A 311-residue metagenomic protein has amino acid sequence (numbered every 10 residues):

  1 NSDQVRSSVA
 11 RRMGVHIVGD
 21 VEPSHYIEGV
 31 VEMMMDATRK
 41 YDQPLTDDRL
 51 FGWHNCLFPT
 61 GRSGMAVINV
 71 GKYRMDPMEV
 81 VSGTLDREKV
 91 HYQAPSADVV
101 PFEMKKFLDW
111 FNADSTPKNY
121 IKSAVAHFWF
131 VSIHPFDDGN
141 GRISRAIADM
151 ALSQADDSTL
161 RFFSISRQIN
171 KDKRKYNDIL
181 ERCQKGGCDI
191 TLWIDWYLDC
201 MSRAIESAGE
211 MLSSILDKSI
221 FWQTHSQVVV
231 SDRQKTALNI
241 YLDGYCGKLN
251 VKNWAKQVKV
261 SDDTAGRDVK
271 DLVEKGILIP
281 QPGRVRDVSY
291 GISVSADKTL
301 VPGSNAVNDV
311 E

Functional and structural regions predicted by a protein language model:
N1-E311: FIC/Doc superfamily catalytic core
